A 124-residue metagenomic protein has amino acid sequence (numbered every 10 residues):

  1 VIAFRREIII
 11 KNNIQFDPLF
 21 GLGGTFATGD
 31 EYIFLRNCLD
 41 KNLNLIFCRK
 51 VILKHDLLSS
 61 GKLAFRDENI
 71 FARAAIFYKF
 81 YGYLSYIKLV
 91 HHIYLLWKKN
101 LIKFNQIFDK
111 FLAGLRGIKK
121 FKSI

Functional and structural regions predicted by a protein language model:
V1-Q15: Conserved nucleotide-sugar donor-binding and metal-coordinating catalytic region shared by glycosyltransferases
A3, T28, F47: Short aromatic/basic micro-patch
I9-I10, G21, L53-K54: Nucleotide phosphate-binding site architecture
F16-P18, N42-K54, F65-R66, K88: Catalytic beta-strand/loop signature of glycosyltransferases that borders the donor
G21-I33: Acidic donor-binding loop at a coil-to-helix junction in glycosyltransferase catalytic cores that engages
N37-L39: Hydrophobic residues within well-ordered alpha-helices
L57-S60: Short acidic, glycine/proline-rich loop/turn micro-motifs
A64-I124: Non-catalytic, C-terminal membrane-associated alpha-helical segments of glycosyltransferases
